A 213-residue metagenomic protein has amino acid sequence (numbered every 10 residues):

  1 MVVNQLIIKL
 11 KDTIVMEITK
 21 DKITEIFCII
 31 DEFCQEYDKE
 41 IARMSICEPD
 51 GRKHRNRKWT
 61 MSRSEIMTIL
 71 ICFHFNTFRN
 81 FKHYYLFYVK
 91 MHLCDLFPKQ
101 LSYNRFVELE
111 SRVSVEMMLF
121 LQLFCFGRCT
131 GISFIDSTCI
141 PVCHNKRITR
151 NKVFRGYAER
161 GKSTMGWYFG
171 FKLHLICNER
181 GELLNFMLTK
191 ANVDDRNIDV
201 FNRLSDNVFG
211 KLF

Functional and structural regions predicted by a protein language model:
M1-F213: Short alpha-helical elements
